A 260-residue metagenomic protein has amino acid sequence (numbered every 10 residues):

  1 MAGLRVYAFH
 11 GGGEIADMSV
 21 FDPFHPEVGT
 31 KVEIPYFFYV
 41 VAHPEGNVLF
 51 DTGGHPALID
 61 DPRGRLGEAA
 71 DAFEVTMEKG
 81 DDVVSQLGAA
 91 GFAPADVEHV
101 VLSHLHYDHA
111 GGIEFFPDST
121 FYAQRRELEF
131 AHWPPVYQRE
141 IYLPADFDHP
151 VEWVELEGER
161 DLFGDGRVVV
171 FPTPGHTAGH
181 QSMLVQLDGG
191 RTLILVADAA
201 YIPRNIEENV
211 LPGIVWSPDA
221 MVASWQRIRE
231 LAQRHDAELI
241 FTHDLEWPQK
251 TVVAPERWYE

Functional and structural regions predicted by a protein language model:
L4, G13-S85, S182-A199: Conserved beta-strand hairpin/beta-sheet module of binuclear metal-dependent hydrolase folds, prominently
Y7-F9, V48, V101, Y122 (+3 more regions): Hydrophobic/aromatic beta-strand patches that form the interior of the parallel beta-sheet core in alpha/beta enzyme
A8, F38-A42, V48, G158-D188: Core dinuclear metal-dependent hydrolase active-site scaffold
T52-H55, L105, H176-T177, D198-A199 (+1 more regions): Active-site metal-binding loops of divalent metal-dependent hydrolases
D61-A123: Active-site metal-binding motif and surrounding structural segment of the metallo-beta-lactamase
D71-S85, L184, G189-E260: Cap/insert and terminal regions of metallo-dependent hydrolase folds
E74-D96, Q124-P172, A220-D236: Metallo-beta-lactamase
T120-R125, L195-A197: Short hydrophobic/aromatic-enriched beta-strand-loop microsegments
